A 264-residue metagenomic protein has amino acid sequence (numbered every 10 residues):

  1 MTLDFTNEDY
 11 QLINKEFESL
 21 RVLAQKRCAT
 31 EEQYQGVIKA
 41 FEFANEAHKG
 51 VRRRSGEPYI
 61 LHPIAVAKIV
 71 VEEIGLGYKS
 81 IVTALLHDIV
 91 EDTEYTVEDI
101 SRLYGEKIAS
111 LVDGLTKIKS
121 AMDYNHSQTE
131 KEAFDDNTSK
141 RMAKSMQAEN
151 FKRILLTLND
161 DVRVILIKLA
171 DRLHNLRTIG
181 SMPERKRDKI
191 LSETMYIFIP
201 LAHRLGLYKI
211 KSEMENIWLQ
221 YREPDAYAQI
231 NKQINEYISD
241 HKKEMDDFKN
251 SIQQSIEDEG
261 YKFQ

Functional and structural regions predicted by a protein language model:
M1-Q264: Active-site helical microenvironments for divalent-metal-assisted chemistry
